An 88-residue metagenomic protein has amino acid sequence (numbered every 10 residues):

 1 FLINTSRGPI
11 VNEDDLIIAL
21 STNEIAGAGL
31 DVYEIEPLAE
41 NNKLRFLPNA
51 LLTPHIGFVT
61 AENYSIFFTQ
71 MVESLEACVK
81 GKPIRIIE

Functional and structural regions predicted by a protein language model:
F1-K43: Rossmann-like adenosine-cofactor binding region
E34-E88: C-terminal helix-to-coil terminal segments
